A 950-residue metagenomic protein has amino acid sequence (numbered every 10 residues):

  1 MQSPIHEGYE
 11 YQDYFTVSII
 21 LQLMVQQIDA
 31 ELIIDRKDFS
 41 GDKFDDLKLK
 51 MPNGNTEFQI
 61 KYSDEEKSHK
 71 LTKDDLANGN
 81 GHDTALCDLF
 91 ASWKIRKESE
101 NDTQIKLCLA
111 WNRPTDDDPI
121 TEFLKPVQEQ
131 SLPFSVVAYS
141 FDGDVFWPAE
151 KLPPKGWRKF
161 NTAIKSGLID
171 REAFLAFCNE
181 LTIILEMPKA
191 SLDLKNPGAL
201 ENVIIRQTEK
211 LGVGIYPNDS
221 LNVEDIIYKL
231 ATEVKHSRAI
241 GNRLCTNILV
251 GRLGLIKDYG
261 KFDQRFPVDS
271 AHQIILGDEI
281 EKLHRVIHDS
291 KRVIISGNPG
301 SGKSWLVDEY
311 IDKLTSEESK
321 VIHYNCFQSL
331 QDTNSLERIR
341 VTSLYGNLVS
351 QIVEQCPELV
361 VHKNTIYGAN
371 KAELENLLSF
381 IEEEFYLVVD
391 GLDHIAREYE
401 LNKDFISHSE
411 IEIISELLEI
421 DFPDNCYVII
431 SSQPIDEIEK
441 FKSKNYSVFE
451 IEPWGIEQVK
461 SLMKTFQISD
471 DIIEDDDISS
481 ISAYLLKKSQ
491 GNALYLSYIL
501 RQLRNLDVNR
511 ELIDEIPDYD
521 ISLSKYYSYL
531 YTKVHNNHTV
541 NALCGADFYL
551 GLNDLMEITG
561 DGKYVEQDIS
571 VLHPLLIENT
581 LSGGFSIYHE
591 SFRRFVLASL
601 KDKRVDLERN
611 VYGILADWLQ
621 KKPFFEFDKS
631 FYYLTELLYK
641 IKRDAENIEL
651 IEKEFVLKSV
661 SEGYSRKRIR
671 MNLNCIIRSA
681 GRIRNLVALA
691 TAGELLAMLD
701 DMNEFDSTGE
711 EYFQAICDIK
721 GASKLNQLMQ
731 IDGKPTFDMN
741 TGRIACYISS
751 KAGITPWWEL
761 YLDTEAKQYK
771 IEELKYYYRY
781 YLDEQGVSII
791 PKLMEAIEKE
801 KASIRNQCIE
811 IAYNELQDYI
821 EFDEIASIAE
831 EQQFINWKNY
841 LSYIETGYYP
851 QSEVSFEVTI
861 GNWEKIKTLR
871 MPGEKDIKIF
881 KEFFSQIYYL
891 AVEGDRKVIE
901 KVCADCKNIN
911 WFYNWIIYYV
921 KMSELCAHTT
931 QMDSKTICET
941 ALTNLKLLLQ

Functional and structural regions predicted by a protein language model:
M1-Y9, P52-G54, Q59-K261: Acidic metal-coordinating catalytic centers involved in nucleic-acid phosphodiester chemistry
I120-Q128, L306, K403-I414, E515 (+6 more regions): Amphipathic alpha-helical scaffolds
T232, K444-S447, I468, D477-I521 (+3 more regions): Amphipathic alpha-helical "lid/sensor" segments that cap RecA-like P-loop NTPase cores
R243, N247-Y259, P267-D278, P299 (+4 more regions): Winged-helix-like regulatory helical subdomains adjacent to P-loop NTPase cores
I280, E358-D393, I413-I420, D477 (+2 more regions): Mid-core helix/loop region of P-loop NTP-binding domains shared across ATPases and GTPases
G297, S301, W305-V307, F548-F627 (+2 more regions): C-terminal leucine-rich, beta-strand-based interaction scaffolds used for sensing/assembly
K313, H394-A396, D421, I435 (+2 more regions): Leucine-rich, hydrophobic repeat-scaffold detector
E450-S480, Y498, D520-K525, S599: Conserved small helical "lid"/interfacial subdomain of P-loop NTPases
